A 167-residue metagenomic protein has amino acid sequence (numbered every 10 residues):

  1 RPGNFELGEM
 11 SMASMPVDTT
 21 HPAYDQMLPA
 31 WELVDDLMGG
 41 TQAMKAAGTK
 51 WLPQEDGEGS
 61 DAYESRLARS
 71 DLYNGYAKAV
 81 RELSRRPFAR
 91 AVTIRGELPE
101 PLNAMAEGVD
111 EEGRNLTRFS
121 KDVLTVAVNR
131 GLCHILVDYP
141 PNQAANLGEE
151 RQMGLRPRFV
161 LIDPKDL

Functional and structural regions predicted by a protein language model:
R1-D166: Extended, helix-rich architectural segments
